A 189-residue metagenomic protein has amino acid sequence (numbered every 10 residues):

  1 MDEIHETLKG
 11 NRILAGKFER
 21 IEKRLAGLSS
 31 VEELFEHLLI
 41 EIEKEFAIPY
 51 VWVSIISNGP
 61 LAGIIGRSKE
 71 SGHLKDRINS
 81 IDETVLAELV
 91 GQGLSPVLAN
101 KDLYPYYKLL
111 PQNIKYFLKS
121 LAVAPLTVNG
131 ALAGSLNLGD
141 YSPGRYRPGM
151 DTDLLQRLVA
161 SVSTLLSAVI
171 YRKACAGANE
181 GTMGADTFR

Functional and structural regions predicted by a protein language model:
M1-G27, N179-A185: Signal-transmission linkers at sensory-effector interfaces
L28-R67, G72, F188-R189: Helix-loop-beta substructure at the N-terminus of cytosolic sensory domains that couple signal/ligand detection
S71-I114, K119: Regulatory sensory and allosteric helical modules in signal-transduction proteins and certain transcription factors
K119-T127: Short hydrophobic beta-strand micro-motif common in sensory/regulatory domains
L126-D140: Sensory-domain boundary capping and coupling elements
D140-Q156, L166, I170-K173: Regulatory loop-to-helix N-cap segments in sensory/regulatory domains that couple ligand/signal detection
A168-R189: Signal-transducing coiled-coil/dimerization helices and immediately adjacent hinge/linker segments that couple sensory
